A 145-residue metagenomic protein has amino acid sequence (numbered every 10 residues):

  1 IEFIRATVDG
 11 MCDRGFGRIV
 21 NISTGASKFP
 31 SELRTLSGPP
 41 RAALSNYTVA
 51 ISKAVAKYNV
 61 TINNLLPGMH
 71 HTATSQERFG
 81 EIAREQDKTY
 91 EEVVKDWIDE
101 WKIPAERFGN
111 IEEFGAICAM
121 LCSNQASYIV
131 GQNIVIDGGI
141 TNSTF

Functional and structural regions predicted by a protein language model:
I4, P40-R41: Active-site helix of classical SDR
I4-R5, V49: A short, exposed helix-loop element centered on a Lys and neighboring polar residues
D9, K53-A54, S127: Alpha-helical segment proximal to the catalytic Tyr-Lys
T24: Residue(s) in the substrate-gating loop at a strand-loop-helix junction that position the organic substrate next
F29, C118-A119, V130-F145: Short C-terminal tail/terminal secondary-structure segment of NAD(P)H-dependent dehydrogenase/reductase domains
P30-G38, A50, R78: Active-site loop-to-helix junction immediately N-terminal to the catalytic Tyr of the SDR YXXXK motif in Rossmann-fold
A56, T61, I129-G131: Short, small/polar-rich loop/turn modules that mediate ligand/substrate recognition or access, typified
Y90-E92, I103-F114: A conserved structural motif in NAD(P)-dependent oxidoreductases
